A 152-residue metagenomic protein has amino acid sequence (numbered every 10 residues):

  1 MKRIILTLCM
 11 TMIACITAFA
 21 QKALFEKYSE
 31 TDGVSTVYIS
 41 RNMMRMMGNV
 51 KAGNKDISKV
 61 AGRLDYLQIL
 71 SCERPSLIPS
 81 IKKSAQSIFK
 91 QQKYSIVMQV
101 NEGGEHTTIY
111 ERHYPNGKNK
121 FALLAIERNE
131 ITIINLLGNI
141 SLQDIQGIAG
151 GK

Functional and structural regions predicted by a protein language model:
M1-K27: Bacterial Sec-dependent N-terminal signal peptides
Q21, A52-D56, G117-K120: Short amphipathic beta-strand starts and helix->beta connectors
F25-S76, S80: Early exported N-terminus immediately downstream of N-terminal targeting peptides
G62-L64, E102-G104, N116-K118: Short connector loops at helix/strand junctions that flank enzyme active sites, especially segments positioning acidic
Y66-T108: Mid-chain, structured segments of secreted extracytoplasmic proteins
Y110-N139: A short, solvent-exposed beta-edge/loop patch
T132-K152: A short, surface-exposed interaction/processing loop segment used at functional sites
